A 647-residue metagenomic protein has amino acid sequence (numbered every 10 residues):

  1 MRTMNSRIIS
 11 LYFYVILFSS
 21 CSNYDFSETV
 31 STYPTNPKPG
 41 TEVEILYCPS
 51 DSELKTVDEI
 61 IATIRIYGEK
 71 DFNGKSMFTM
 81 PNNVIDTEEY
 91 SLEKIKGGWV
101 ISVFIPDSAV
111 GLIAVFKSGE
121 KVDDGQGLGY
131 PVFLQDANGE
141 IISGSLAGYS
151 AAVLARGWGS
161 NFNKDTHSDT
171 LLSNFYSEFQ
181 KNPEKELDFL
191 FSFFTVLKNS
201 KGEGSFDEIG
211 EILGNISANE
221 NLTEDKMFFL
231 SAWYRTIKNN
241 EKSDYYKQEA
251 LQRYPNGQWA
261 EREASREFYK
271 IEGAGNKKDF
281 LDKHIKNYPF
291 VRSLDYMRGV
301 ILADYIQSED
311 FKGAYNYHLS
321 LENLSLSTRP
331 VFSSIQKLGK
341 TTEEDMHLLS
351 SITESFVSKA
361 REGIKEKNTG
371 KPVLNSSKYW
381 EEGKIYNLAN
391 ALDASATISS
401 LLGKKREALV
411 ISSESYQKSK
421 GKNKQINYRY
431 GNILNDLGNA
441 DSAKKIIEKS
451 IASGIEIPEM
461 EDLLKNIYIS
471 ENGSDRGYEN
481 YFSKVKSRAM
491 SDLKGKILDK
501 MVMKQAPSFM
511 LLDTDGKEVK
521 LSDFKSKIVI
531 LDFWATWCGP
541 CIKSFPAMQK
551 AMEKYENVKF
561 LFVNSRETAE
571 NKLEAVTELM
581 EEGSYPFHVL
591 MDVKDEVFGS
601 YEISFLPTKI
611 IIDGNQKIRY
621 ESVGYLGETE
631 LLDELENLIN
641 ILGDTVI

Functional and structural regions predicted by a protein language model:
C21-G214, F229-Q252, S265-E267, K277-K286 (+2 more regions): Glycan-association/targeting regions that enable binding to alpha-glucans and other polysaccharides
D165-Q180, G204-N219, N240-R253, A274-Y288 (+5 more regions): Alpha-helical repeat scaffolds
D436, E448-S508, S522-K525, E574 (+3 more regions): N-proximal helix/coil linker or "cap" segments that precede and/or mark the start of modular domains
F509-V529, Q549: A short beta-strand-turn-helix
M510-L512, E574-N615: Short, internal strand/loop/helix patches that form the active-site neighborhood or redox-interaction surface
K525, D532-K550: Conserved redox-active cysteine motifs that mediate thiol-disulfide chemistry, especially di-cysteine Cys-X(1-2)-Cys
K543-E582, V593-G599: Structural microenvironment flanking redox-active thiols in thiol-disulfide oxidoreductases
I611-I647: Thiol-/selenol-based redox modules, centered on thioredoxin-like and closely related oxidoreductase domains
